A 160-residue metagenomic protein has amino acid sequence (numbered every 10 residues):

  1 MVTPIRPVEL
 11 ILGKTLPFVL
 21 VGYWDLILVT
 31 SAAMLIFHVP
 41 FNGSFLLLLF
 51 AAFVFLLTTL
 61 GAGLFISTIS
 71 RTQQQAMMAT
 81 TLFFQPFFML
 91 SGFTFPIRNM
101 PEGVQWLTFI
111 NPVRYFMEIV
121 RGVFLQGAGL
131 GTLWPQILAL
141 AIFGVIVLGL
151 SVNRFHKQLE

Functional and structural regions predicted by a protein language model:
P7, I11-T81, Q85, L130-I137 (+1 more regions): Alpha-helical transmembrane segments and their short interhelical loops
L12, T80, T108, M117 (+1 more regions): A cross-family signal for key residues in well-ordered alpha-helices that form functional helical elements
P40, G92-I146: Membrane-interfacial helix-loop-helix junctions in multi-pass membrane proteins
F65, F124, A139-E160: Junction motif at the cytosolic side of a transmembrane helix
